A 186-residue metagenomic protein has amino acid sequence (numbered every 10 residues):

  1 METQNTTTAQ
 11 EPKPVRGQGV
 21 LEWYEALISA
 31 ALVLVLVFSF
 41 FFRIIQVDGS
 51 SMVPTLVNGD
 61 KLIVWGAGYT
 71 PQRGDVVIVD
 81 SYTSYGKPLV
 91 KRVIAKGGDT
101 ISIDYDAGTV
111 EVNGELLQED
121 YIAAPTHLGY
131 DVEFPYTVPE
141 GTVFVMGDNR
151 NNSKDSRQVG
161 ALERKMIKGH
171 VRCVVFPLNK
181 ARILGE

Functional and structural regions predicted by a protein language model:
M1-P88, R164-E186: Protein maturation boundaries and topogenic segments
D60, Q72-D75, D99, T142 (+1 more regions): Structural motif
V64, V79, I103, V145-M146 (+1 more regions): A generic structural signal for residues embedded in beta-strands
K91-S102: RNA pseudouridine synthases
E111-G114: Short strand-turn-strand beta-turns centered on an Asx-Gly dipeptide
V132, Y136-E186: Beta-strand-rich cores of mature extracytoplasmic or soluble domains
